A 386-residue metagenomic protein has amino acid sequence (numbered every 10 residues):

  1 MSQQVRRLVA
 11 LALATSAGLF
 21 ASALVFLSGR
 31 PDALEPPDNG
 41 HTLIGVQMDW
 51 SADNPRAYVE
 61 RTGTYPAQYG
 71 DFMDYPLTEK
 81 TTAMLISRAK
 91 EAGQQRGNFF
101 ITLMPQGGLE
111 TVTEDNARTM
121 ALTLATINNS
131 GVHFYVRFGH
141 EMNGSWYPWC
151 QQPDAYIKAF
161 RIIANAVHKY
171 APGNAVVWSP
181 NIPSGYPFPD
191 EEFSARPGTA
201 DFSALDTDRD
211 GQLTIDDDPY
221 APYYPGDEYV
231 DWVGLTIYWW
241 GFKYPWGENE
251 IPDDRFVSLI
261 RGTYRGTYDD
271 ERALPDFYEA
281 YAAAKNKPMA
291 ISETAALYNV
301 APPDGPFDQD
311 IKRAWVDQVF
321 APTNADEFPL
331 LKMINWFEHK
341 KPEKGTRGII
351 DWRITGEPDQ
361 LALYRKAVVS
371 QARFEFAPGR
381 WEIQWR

Functional and structural regions predicted by a protein language model:
S2-S28: Secretory targeting and sorting signals
P36-D49, F134-Y135, K287-R386: Substrate-binding cleft of secreted/luminal carbohydrate-active enzymes
L43-S130, I311-W315, P322-L331, F337-D351 (+1 more regions): N-terminal carbohydrate-binding/catalytic regions of secreted carbohydrate-active enzymes
A52, K80-S87, T113-T123, Q152-I163 (+4 more regions): Well-ordered, non-membrane alpha-helical segments in soluble/globular domains
Y69, V136, D231-V233, I334: Conserved, mostly hydrophobic/aromatic
L77-G185, R196-D210, T214, D351-W352 (+2 more regions): Substrate-binding cleft of extracellular glycoside hydrolase catalytic domains
T82-N98, Y238-A301: Glycoside hydrolase catalytic-domain groove-lining segments
P187-Y224, G241-D269, L297-F337: Non-catalytic scaffold segments within catalytic domains of secreted glycoside hydrolases
